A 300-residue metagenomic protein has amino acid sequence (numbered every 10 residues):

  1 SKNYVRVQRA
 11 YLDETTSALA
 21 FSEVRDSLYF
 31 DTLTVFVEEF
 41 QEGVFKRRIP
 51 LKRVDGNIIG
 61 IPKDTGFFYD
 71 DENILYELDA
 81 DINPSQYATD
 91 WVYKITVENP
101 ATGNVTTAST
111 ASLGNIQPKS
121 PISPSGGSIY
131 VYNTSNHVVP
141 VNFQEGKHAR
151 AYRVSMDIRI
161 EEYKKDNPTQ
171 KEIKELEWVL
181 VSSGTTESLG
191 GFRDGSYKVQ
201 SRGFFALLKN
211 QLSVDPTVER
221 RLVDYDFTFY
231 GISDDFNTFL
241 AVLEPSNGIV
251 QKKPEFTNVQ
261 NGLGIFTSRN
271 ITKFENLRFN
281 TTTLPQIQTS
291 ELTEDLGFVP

Functional and structural regions predicted by a protein language model:
S1-P300: A sequence/structural signal for flexible, mid-protein segments enriched in small/helix-disrupting residues
